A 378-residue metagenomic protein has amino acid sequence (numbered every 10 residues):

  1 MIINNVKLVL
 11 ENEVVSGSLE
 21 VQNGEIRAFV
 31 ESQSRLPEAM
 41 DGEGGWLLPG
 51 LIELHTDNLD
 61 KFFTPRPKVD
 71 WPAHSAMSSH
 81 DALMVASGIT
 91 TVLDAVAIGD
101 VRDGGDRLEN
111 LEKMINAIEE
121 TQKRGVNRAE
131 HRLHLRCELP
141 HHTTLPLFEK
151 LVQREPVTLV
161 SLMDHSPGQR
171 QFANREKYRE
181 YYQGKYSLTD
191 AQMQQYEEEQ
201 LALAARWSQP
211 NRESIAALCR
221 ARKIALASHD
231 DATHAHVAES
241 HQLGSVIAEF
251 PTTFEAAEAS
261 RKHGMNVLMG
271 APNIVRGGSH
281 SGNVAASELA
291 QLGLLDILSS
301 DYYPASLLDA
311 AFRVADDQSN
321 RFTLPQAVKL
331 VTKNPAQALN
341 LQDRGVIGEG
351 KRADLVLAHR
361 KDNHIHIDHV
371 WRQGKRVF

Functional and structural regions predicted by a protein language model:
M1-R35: N-terminal metal-binding scaffold of metallo-dependent hydrolase/deaminase domains
V6, K333, Q337, E349-F378: C-terminal cap of metal-dependent C-N hydrolases
Q33-L48: Active-site metal-binding motif and surrounding structural segment of the metallo-beta-lactamase
G45-M114: Metal-associated gating/positioning segment near the N- to mid-region
G99-D231, D301: Metal-coordinating catalytic core of metallo-dependent amide/deamination hydrolases
R154-T158, E239-I247, K262-L268, G293-D296: Glycine-enriched alpha-helix->loop->beta-strand junction motifs that scaffold or abut catalytic
H263-N273, G277-A358: His/Asp/Glu-enriched, well-ordered alpha-helical/loop segment that forms or immediately abuts the divalent-metal
